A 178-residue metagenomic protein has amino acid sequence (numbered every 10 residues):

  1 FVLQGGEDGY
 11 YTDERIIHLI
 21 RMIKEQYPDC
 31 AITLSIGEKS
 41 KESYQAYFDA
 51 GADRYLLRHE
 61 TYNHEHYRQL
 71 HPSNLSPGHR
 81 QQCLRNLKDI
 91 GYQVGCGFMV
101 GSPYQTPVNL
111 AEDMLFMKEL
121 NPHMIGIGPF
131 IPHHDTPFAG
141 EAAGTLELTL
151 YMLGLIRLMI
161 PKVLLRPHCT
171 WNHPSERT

Functional and structural regions predicted by a protein language model:
F1-V2, D13-M99: Radical SAM/AdoMet-radical enzyme domain recognition
V2-D13, E65-Y67, P129-E141: Glycine-rich, proline-tolerant flexible connector loops at the mouths of alpha/beta enzymes
L3, Y27, D53-R54, H59 (+2 more regions): Conserved C-terminal portion of the radical SAM core fold that forms the substrate/S-adenosylmethionine-binding
E7-G9, I36-S40, T61-N63, V100-Y104 (+2 more regions): Active-site-proximal loop/turn and secondary-structure-junction residues that shape catalytic pockets, frequently
E14-L19, L110-M114, G144-T149: Charged helix-capping and loop-helix junction motifs
S40-D49, S102-K118, N172-T178: Catalytic cores of alpha/beta
A143-L146, L164-R177: Active-site-adjacent loop and "lid" segments of alpha/beta metabolic enzymes
